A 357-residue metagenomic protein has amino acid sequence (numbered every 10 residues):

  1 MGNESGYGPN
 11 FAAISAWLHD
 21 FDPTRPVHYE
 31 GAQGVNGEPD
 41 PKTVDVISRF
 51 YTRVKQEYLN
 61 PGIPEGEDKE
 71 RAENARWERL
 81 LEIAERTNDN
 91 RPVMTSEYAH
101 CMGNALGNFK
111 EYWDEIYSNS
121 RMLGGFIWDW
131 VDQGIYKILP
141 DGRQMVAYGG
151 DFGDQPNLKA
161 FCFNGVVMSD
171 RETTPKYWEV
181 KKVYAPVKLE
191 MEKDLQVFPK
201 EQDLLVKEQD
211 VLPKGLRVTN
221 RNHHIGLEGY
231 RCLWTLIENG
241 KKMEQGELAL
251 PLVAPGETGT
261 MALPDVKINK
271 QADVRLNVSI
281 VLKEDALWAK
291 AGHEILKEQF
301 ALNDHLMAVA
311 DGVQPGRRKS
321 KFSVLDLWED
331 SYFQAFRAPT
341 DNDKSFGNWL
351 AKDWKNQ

Functional and structural regions predicted by a protein language model:
M1-V166: Substrate-binding/catalytic cleft of secreted carbohydrate-active enzymes, primarily glycoside hydrolases
E115-S331, R337-T340, K344-N348, D353-Q357: Carbohydrate-binding surfaces of carbohydrate-active enzymes
